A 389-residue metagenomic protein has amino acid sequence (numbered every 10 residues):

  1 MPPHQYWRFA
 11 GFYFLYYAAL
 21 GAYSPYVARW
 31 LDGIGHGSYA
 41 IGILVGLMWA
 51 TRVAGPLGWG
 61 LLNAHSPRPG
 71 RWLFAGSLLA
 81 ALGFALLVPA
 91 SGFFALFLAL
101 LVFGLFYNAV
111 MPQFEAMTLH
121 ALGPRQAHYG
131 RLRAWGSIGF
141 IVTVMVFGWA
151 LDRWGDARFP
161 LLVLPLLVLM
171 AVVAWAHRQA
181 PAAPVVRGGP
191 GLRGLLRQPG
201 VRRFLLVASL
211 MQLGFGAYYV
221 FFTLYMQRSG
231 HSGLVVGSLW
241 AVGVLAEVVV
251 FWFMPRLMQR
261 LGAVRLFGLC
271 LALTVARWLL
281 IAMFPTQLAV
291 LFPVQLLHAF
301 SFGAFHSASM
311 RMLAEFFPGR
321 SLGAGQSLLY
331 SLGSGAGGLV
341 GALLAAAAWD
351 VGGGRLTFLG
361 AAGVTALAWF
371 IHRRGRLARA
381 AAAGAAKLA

Functional and structural regions predicted by a protein language model:
M1-P3, W175-A208: Juxtamembrane intracellular "pre-TM" segments in multi-pass secondary transporters
P2-W49, V201-A208, Q212-L239: Helix-loop boundary and gating motifs at the non-cytosolic
F14, G83-F84, F93-M111, S209 (+1 more regions): Hydrophobic core of transmembrane alpha-helices in multi-pass small-molecule transporters, especially MFS/SLC-type
A54-R68, L151-D152, V249-A263, W349: Helix-to-loop junctions at the C-terminal end of transmembrane segments in multipass secondary transporters
R71-A85, R265-L280: Structural signature of the two symmetry-related core transmembrane helices
L87-V88, L167-P181, L359-A389: Multi-pass alpha-helical transporter architecture, strongest for 12-TM Major Facilitator/SLC carriers used
L101-W135: Cytoplasmic helix-loop-helix junction between adjacent transmembrane helices in 12-TM secondary transporters
W149-L166, A346-T365: A membrane-interface helix-boundary motif in multi-pass transporters
